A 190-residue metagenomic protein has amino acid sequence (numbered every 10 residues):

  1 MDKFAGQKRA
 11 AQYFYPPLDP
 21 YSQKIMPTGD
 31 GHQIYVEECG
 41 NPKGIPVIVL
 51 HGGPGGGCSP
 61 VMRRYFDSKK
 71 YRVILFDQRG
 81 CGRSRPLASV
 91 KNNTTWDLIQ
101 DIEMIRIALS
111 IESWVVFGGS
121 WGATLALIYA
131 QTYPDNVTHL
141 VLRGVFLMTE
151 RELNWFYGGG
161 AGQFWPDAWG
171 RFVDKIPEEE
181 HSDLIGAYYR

Functional and structural regions predicted by a protein language model:
M1-F14, L18, D167, E178-R190: N-terminal targeting or regulatory segments adjacent to alpha/beta-hydrolase or S9 domains
A10-E38: N-terminal cap/lid segment of alpha/beta-hydrolase-fold proteins
P27-P86: Conserved HGGG/HGGXW glycine-rich cap/lid loop of the alpha/beta-hydrolase fold
R85-I99, R151-G159: Catalytic nucleophile-loop/oxyanion-hole region of alpha/beta-hydrolase and closely related hydrolase-like folds
W96-V115: Conserved acidic catalytic loop of the alpha/beta-hydrolase fold
V116-G118, R143: Short beta-strand immediately N-terminal to the catalytic nucleophile in serine-hydrolase-like folds
A123-P134, L140: Short glycine-enriched nucleophile-adjacent loop and the immediately C-terminal alpha-helix near the catalytic center
D135-A187: A catalytic-pocket lid/entrance helix-loop region that shapes and gates access to the active site across common
